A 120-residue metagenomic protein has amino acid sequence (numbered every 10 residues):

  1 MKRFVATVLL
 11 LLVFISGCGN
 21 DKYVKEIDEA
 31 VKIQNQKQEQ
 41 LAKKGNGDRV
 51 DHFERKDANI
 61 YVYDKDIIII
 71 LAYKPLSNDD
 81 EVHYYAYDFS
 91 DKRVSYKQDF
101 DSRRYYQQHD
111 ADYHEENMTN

Functional and structural regions predicted by a protein language model:
M1-F4, V8-L9: Positively charged n-region of N-terminal signal peptides that target proteins for export
L9-L10, V94: Enrichment for repetitive, rod-forming helical segments
V13-G17: C-terminal motif of bacterial Sec signal peptides marking the signal peptidase cleavage site
C18-K74: N-terminal export/targeting and maturation segments
N78-Q98: A short, surface-exposed beta-strand/turn
Y96-N120: C-terminal partner/receptor-binding element of secreted or periplasmic proteins
